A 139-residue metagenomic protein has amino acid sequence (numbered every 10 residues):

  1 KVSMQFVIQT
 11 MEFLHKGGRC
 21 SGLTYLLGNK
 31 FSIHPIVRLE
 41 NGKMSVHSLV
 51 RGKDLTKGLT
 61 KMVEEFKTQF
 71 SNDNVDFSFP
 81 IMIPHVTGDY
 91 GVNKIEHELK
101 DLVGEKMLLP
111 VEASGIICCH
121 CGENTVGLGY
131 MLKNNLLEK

Functional and structural regions predicted by a protein language model:
K1-K139: Mixed-charge interfacial surface used for oligomerization/domain docking and macromolecular partner engagement
